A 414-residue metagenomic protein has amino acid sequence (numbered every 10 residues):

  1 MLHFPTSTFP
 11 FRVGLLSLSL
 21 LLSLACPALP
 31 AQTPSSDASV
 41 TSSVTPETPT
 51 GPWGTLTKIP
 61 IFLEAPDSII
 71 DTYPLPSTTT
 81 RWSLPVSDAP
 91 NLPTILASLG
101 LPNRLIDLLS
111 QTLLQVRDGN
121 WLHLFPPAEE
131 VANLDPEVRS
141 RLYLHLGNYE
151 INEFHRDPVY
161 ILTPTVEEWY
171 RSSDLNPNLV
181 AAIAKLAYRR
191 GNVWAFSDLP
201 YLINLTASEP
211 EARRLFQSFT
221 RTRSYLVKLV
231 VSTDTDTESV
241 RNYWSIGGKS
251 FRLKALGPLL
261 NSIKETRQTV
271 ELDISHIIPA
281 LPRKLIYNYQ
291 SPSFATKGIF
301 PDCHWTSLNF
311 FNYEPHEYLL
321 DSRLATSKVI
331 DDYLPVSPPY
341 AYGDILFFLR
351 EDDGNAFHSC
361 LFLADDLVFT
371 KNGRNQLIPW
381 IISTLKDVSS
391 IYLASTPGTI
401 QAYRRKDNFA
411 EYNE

Functional and structural regions predicted by a protein language model:
L2-L15: Bacterial N-terminal signal peptides that target proteins for export
V13-A25: Bacterial N-terminal signal peptides
P30-L142: Long, contiguous, compositionally biased segments that the model treats as domain-scale units
D37-T72, P335, L363-E414: Aromatic- and glycine-rich peptidoglycan recognition patches
S87, A97, A295-I299, P338 (+1 more regions): Extracytoplasmic/periplasmic, Sec-exported soluble proteins
L122-A295: Extended, non-transmembrane interaction/recognition domains
N288-A341: Catalytic cysteine-centered active-site loop
L319-I378: ...with weaker cross-activation on analogous glycine-rich loops/strands in unrelated enzymes
